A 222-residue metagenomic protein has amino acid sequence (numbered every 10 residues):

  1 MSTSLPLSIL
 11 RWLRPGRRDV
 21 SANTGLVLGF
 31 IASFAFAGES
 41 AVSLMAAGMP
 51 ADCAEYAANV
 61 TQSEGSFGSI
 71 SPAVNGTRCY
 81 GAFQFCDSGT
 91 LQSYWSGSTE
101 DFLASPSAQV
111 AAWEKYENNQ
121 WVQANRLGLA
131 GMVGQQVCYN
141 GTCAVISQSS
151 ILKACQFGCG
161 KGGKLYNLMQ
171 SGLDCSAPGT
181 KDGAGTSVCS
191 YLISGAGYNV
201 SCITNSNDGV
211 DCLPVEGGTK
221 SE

Functional and structural regions predicted by a protein language model:
M1-D19: N-terminal secretory signal peptides that target proteins for export/translocation
M1-L5, F34-E39: Non-Sec secretion/translocation targeting segments of pathogen effectors
A22-A35: Bacterial N-terminal signal peptides
A37-V74, C86-E222: Non-catalytic cell-wall polysaccharide-engagement segments
R78-Q84: Active-site nucleophilic cysteine motif
